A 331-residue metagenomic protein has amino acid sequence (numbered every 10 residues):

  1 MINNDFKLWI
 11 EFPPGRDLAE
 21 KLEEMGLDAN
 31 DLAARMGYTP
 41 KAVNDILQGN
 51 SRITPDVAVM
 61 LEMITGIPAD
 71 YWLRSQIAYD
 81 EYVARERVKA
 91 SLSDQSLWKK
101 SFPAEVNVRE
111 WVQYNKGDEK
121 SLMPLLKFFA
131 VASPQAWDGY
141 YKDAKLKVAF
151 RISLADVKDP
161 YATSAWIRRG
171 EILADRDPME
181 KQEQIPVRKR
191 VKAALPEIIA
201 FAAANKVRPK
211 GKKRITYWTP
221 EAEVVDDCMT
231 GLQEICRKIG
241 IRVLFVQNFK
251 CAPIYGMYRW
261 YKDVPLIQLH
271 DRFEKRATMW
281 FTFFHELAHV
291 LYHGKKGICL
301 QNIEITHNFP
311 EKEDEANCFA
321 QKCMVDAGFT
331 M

Functional and structural regions predicted by a protein language model:
I2-L27: A short, Lys/Arg-rich alpha-helix, primarily the initiator
N4-D5, R151, P160-M331: Conserved binding/catalytic microenvironments
A19, N30, V59: Residues within the helices of the helix-turn-helix
E23, G37, Q48, I77: Residue-level detection of the helix-turn-helix DNA-binding "recognition helix"
L27-D45: Short alpha-helical DNA-recognition segment
D56-Y71: DNA major-groove recognition helix of helix-turn-helix/homeodomain DNA-binding modules
P68-Q95: Short amphipathic recognition helices of helix-turn-helix/homeodomain-type DNA-binding modules
V88-I152: Internal, well-ordered alpha/beta segment that forms a basic, Gly-enriched binding/recognition surface
